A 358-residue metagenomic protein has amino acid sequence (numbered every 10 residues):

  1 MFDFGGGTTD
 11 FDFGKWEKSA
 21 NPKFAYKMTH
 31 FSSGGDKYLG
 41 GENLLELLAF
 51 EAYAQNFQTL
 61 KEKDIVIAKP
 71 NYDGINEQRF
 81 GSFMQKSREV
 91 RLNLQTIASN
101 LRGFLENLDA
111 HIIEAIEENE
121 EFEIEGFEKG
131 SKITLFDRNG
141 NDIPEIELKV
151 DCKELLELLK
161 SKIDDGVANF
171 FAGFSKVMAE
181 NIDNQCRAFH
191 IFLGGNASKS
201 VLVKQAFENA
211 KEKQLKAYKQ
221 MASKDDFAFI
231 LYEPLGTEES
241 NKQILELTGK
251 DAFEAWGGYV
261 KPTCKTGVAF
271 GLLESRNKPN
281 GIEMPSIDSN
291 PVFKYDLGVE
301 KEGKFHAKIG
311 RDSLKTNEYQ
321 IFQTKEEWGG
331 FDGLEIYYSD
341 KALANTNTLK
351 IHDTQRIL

Functional and structural regions predicted by a protein language model:
M1-D3, T29-G35, F189-G195, F229-L235: Extended hydrophobic secondary-structure segments that form protein cores and membrane-embedded regions
M1-Y26, L272: Gly/Thr-rich phosphate-binding beta-strand-loop-beta motif of the actin/hexokinase/Hsp70
G14-A20, V203-Q214, R311-L314: Short secondary-structure boundary/capping segments
K15, E51-L60, K211-Q214, R276 (+1 more regions): A generic secondary-structure signal for well-formed alpha-helical elements
S19-L47: Short glycine-rich, Thr/Ser-proximal phosphate-binding strand/loop in the N-terminal lobe of ATP-dependent enzymes
E42-Q205: Gly/charged contiguous loops adjacent to phosphate- or pyrophosphate-bearing nucleotide/cofactor binding elements
L60-Q78, Q220-L358: Acidic, glycine/GT-rich loop-and beta-edge segments that sit at the periphery of enzyme/chaperone cores
S200-L231: Conserved helicase motor "Helicase C" RecA-like lobe of SF1/SF2 P-loop NTPases
